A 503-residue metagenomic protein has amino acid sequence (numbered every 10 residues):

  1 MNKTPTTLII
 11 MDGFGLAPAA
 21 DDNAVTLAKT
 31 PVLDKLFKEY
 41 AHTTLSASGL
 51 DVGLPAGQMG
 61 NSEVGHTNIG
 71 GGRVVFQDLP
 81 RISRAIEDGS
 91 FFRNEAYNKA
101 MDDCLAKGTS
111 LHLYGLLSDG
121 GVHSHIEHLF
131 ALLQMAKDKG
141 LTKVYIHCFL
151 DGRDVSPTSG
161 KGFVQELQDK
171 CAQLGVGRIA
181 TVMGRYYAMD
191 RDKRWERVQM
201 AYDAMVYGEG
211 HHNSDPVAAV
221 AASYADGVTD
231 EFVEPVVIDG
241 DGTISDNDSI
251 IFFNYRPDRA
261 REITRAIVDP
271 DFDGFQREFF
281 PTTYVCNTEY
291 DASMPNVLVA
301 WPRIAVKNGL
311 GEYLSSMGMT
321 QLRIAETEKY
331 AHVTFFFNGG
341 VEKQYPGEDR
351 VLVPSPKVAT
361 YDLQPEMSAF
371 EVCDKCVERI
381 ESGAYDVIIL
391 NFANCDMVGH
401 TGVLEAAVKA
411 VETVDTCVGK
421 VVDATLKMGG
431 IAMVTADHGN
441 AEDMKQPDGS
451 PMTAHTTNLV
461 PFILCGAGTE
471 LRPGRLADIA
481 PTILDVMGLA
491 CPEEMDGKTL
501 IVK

Functional and structural regions predicted by a protein language model:
M1-K503: Feature captures the catalytic ectodomains and active-site-proximal regions of enzymes that hydrolyze or transfer
